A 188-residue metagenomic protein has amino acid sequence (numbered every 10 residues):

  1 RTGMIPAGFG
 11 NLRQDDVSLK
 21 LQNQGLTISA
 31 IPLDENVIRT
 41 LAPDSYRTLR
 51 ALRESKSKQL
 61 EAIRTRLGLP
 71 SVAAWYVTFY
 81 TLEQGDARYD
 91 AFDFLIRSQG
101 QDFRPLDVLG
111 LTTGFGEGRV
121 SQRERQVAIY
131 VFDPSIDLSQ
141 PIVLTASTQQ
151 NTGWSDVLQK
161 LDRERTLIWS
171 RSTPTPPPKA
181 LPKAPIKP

Functional and structural regions predicted by a protein language model:
R1-P188: Conserved functional micro-motifs across diverse proteins
